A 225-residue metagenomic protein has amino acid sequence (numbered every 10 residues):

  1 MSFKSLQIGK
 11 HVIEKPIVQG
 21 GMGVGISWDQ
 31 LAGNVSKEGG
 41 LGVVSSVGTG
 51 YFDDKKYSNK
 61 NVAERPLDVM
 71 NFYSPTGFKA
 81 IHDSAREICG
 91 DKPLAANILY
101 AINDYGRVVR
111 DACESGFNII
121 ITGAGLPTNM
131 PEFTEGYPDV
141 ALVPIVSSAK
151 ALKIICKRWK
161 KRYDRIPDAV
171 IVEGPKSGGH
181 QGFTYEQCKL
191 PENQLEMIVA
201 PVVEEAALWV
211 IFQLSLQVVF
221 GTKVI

Functional and structural regions predicted by a protein language model:
M1-W209: Active-site entrance/lid segments in N-terminal catalytic domains of soluble metabolic enzymes
G179-H180, K223-I225: Short acidic/glycine-rich loop or secondary-structure boundary segments that cap or lie
P201, F220-K223: Membrane-embedded hairpin module used as a gating/binding unit in multi-pass transport and secretion proteins
Q213-G221: Glycine-rich beta-strand-to-loop/alpha-helix junction loops that act as flexible
